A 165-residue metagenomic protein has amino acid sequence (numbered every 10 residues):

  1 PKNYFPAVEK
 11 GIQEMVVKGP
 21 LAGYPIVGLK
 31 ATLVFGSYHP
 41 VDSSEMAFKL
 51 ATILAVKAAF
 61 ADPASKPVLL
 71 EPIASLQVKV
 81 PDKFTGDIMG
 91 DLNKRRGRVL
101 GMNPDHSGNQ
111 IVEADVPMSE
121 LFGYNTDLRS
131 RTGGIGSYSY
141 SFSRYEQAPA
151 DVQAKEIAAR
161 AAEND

Functional and structural regions predicted by a protein language model:
P1-D165: Accessory interaction regions appended to the cores of large information-processing enzymes
